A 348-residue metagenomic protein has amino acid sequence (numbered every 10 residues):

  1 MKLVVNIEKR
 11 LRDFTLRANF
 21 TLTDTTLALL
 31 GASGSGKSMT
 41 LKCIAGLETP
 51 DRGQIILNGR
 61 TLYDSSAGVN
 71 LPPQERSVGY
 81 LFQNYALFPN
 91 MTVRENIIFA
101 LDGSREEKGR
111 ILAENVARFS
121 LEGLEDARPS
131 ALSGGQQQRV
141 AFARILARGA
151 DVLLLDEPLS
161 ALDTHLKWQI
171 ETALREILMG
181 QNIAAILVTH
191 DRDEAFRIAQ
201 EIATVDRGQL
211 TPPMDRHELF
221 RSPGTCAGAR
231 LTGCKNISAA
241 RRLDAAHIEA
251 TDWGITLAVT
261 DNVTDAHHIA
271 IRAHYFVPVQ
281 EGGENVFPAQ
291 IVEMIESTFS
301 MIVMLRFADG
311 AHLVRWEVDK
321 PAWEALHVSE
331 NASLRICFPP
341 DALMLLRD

Functional and structural regions predicted by a protein language model:
K2-A32, S38-M39, G46-R52, R60-T61 (+2 more regions): Non-catalytic connector elements of ABC transporters
K42-C43, E201: The short alpha-helix immediately C-terminal to the Walker A/P-loop
Q54-R76: ABC ATPase NBD Q-loop/coupling interface
S77-G79, L87, T92-A227: ABC ATPase nucleotide-binding domains
N84: Serine-hydrolase catalytic-loop signature spanning alpha/beta hydrolases and amidase-signature enzymes
F220-H247, A270: C-terminal boundary and immediately downstream tail of ABC-type ATPase nucleotide-binding domains
